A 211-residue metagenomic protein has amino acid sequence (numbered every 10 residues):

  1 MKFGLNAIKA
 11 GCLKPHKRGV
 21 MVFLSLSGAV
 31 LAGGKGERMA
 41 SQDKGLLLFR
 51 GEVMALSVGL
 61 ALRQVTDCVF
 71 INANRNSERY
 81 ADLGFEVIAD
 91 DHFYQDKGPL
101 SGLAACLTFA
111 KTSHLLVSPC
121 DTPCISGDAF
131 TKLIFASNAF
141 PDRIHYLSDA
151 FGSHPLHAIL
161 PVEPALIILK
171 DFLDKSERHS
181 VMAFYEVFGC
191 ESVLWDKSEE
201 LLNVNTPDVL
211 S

Functional and structural regions predicted by a protein language model:
V22-R178, E186-E200, D208: Nucleotide and nucleotide-moiety/phosphate-recognizing core
S211: Acidic two-metal-ion nuclease catalytic site recognized across multiple nuclease folds, prominently DnaQ/RNase D-T
